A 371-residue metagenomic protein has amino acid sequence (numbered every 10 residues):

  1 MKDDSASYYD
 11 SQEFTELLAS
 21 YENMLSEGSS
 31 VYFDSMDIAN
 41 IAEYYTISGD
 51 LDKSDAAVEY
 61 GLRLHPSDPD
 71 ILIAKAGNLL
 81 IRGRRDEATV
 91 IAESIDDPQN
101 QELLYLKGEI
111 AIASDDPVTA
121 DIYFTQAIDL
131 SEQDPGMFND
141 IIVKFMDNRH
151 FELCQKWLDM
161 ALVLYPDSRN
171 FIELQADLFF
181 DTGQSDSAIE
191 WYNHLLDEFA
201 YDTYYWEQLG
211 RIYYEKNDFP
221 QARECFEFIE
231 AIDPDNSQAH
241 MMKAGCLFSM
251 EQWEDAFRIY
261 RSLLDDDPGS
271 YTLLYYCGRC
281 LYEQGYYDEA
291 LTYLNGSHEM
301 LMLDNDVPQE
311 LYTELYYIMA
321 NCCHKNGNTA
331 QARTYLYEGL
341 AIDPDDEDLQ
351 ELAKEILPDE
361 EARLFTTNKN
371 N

Functional and structural regions predicted by a protein language model:
I47, I81, A113-S114, D147-N148 (+6 more regions): Register position in tetratricopeptide repeats
G61, A92-I95, Q126-A127, M160-A161 (+5 more regions): Canonical positions in the second alpha-helix
L64, S94-Q99, L130, L164 (+6 more regions): Structural marker of alpha-solenoid helical repeat scaffolds
